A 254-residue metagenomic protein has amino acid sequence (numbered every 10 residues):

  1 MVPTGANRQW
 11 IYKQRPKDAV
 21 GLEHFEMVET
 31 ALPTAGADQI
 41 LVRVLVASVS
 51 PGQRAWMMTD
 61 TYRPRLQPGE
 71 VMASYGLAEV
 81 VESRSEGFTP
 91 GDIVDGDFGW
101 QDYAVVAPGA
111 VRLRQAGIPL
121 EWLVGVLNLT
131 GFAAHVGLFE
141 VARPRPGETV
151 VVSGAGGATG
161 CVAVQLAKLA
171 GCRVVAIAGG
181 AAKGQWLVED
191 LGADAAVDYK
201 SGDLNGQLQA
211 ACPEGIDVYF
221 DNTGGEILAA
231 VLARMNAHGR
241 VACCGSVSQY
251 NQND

Functional and structural regions predicted by a protein language model:
A31-V49, M57-W100: Glycine-rich beta-strand-centered segment in the early N-terminal region that forms part of a ligand/cofactor-binding
M72-E79, T89-G154: NAD(P)H dinucleotide-binding glycine-rich loop of Rossmann-like/cofactor-binding domains, especially the beta1-alpha1
S83-G87, A176-W186, K200, L204 (+2 more regions): Short glycine/proline-centered loop/turn elements that form peptide/ligand docking sites
I93, T149, R173, G239-V241 (+1 more regions): Short glycine-centered segments of the SAM/dcSAM-binding site in methyltransferase folds
D95, V151, V197, Y219-F220: N-terminal Rossmann-like NAD(P) cofactor-binding module of classical short-chain dehydrogenase/reductase
V124-G202: Mid-domain Rossmann-like dinucleotide-binding core that forms the NAD(H)/NADP(H) cofactor-binding site
V188, E226-D254: Glycine-rich phosphate-binding loop and adjacent beta-alpha segment of Rossmann(oid) nucleotide-cofactor-binding
D203-E214: Short amphipathic alpha-helix with an adjacent loop that forms part of the alpha/beta core around
